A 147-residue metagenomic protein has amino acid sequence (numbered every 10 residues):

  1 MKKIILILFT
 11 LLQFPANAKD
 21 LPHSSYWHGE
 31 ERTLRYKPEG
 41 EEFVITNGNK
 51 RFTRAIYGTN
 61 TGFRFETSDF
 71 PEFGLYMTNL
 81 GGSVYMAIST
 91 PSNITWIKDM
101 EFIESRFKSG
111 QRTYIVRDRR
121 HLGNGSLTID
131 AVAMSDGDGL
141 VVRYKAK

Functional and structural regions predicted by a protein language model:
I4-L12: Sec-dependent N-terminal signal peptides
A18-K147: Terminal accessory carbohydrate-recognition/targeting modules of carbohydrate-active enzymes
